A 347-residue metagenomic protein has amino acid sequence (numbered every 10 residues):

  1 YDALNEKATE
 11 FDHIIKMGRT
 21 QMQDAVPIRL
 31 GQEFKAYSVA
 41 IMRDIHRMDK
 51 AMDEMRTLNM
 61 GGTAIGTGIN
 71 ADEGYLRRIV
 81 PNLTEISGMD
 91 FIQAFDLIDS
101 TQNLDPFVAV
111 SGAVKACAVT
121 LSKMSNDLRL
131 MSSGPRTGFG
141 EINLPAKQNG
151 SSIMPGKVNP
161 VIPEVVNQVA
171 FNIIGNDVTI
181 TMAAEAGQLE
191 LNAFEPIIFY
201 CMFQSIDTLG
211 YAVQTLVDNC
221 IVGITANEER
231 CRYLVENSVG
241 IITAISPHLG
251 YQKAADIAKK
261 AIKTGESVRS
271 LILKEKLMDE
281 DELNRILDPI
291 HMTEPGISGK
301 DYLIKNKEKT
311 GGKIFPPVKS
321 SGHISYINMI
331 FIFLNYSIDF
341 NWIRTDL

Functional and structural regions predicted by a protein language model:
Y1-K307: Conserved, well-structured ligand/cofactor-binding cores
K307-S325, M329-I330: Positively charged N-terminal leader segments that act as targeting/secretion signals
